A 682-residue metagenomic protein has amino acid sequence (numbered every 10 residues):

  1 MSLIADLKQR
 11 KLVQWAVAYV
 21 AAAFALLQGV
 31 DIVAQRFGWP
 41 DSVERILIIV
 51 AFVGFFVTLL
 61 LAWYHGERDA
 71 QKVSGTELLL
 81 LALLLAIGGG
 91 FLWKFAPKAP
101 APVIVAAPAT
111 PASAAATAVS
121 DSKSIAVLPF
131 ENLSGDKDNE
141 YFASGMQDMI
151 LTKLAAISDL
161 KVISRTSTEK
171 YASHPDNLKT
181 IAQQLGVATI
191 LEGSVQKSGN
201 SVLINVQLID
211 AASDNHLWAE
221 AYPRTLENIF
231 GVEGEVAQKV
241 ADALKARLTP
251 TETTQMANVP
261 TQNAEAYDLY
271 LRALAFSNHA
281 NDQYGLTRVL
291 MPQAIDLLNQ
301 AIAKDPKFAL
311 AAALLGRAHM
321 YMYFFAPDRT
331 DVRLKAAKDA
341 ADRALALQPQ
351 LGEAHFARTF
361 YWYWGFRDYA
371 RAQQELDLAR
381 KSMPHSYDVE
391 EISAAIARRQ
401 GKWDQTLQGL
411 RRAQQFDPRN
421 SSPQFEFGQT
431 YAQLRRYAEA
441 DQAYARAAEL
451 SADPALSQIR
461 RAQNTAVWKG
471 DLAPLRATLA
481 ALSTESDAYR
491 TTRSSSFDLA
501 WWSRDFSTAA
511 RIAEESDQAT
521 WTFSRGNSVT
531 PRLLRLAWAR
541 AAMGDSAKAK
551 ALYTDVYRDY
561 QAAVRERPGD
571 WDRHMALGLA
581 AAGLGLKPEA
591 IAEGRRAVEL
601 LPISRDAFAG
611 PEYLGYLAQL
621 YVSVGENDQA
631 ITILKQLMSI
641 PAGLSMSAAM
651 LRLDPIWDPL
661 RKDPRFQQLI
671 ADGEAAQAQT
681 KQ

Functional and structural regions predicted by a protein language model:
M1-V103, N215: An N-terminal, helix-rich hydrophobic module
R36, S74-L79, L83-L536, R540 (+7 more regions): Acidic, proline/glycine-rich low-complexity intrinsically disordered segments
D148, L534, M575, P588 (+3 more regions): Feature representing long, continuous alpha-helical segments
A448-E449, T554, R595-V598, L634-A642 (+1 more regions): TPR/TPR-like (Sel1-like) alpha-helical repeat modules
N527-R532, P568-L579, D606-V622, A649: Amphipathic alpha-helical protein-interaction segments enriched in hydrophobic
I591-L614: Generic long, charged, amphipathic alpha-helical segments
L617-D654, D658: C-terminal structured "cap/appendage" subdomains that terminate the fold
A649-Q682: Terminal, low-structured helical/coil segments at or just beyond the last alpha-helical repeat
